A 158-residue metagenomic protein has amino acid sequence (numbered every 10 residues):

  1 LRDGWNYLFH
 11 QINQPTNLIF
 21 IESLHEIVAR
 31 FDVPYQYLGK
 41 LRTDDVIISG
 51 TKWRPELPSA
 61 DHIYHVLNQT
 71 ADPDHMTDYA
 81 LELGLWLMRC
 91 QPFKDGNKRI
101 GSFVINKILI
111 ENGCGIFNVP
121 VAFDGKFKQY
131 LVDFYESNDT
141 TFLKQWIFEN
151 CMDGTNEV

Functional and structural regions predicted by a protein language model:
L1-V158: FIC/Doc superfamily catalytic core
